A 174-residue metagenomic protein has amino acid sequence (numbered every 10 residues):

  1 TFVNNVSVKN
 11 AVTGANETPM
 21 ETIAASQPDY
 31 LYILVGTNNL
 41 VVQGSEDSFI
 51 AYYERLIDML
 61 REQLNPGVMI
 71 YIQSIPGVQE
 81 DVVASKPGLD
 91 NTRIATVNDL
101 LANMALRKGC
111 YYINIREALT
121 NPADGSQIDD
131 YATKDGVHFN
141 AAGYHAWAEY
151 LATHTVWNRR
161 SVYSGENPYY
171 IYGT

Functional and structural regions predicted by a protein language model:
T1-E54: Conserved SGNH/GDSL esterase-like catalytic core that processes O-acyl groups on lipids and polysaccharides
T1-V3, S7, A24, N65 (+2 more regions): Alpha-helix initiation/capping motif
N5-K9, N38-D47, I57, S85-N91 (+1 more regions): Second-shell loop/turn segments in exported
E17-S26, R61-L64, V156-R160: Surface-exposed acidic, glycine-flexible loop patches that form ligand/cofactor-binding and adhesion interfaces
Y32-L40, M59-T96, R116-E117: Active-site segments of SGNH/GDSL-like serine hydrolases that catalyze O-acetyl group transfer/hydrolysis on lipids
Y53-D58, N98: Generic structural signal for well-ordered alpha-helices, preferentially at hydrophobic/aromatic core positions
G77-G173: Catalytic His-Asp segment of secreted/periplasmic serine-dependent ester chemistry enzymes
